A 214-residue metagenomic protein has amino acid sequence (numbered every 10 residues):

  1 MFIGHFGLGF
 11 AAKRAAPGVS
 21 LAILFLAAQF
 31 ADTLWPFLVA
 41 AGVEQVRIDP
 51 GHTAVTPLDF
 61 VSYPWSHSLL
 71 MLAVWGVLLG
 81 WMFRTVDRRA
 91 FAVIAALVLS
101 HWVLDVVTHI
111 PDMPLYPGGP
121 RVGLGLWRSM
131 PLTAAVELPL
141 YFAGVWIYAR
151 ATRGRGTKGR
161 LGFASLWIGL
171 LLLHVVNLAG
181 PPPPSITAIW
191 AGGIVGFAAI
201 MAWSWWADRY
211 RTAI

Functional and structural regions predicted by a protein language model:
M1-I214: N-terminal membrane-targeting hydrophobic helices
